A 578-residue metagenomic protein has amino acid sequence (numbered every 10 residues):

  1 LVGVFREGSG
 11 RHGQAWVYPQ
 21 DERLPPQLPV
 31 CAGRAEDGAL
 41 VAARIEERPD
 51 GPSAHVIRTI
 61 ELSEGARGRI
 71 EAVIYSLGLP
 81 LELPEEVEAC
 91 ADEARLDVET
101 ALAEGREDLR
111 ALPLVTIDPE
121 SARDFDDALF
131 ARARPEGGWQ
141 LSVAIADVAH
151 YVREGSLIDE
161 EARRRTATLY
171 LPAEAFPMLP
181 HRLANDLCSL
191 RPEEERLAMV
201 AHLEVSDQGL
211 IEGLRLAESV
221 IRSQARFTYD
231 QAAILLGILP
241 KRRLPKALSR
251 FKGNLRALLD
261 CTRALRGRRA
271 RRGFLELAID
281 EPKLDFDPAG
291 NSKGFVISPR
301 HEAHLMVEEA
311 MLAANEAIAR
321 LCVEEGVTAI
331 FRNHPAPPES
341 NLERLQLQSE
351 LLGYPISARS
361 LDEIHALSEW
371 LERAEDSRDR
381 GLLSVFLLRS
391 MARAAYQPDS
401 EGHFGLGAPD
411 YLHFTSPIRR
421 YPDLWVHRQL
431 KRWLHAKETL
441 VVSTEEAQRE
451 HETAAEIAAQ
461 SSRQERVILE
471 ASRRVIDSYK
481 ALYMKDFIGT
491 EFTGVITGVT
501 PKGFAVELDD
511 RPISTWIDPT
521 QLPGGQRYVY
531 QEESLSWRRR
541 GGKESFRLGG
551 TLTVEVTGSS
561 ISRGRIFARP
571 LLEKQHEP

Functional and structural regions predicted by a protein language model:
L1-S142, A149-E195, R226-F227, Q231-A233 (+3 more regions): Charge-lined substrate channels and their catalytic hotspots, especially those that engage the 3′ end of RNA
R6, E46, R132, A144-A146 (+4 more regions): Solvent-exposed residues in well-ordered beta-strands and their adjoining turns, especially edge/terminal strands
G13-P19, H202, L284-D285, F504: Short polybasic amphipathic segments
P19-E22, E47, I145, S156 (+6 more regions): A short beta-strand motif that forms part of the nucleic acid-binding face of small beta-barrel RNA-binding folds
L28, P49, D118-E339, L347-Y354 (+1 more regions): Feature marking long nucleic-acid-engaging regions of large polymerase/nuclease enzymes
G38, V56, I117, A201 (+4 more regions): A residue-level signal for conserved active-site and pocket-lining positions in enzyme catalytic cores
A317, P335, E339-S340, S349-P578: Structured C-terminal cores of nucleic-acid metabolism proteins
